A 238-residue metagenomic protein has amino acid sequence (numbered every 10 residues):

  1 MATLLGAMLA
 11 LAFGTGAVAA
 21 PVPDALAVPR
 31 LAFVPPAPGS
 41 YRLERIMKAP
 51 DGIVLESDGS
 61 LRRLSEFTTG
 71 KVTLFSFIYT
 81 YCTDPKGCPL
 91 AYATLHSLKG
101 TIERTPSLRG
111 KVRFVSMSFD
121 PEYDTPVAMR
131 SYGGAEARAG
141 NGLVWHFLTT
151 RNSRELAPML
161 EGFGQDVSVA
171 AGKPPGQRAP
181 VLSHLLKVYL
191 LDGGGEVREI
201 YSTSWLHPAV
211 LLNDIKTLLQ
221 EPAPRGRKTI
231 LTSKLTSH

Functional and structural regions predicted by a protein language model:
M1-D51, L55, S233-H238: N-terminal targeting signals for export/organelle localization
I46, G140-W145, A170-G176: A local structural motif
M47, K71, I78-Y81, K86 (+5 more regions): Sec/Tat-exported extracytoplasmic proteins
M47-A49, F67-L74, R109-F114, D124 (+2 more regions): Extracytoplasmic
L64-T94, F114: Short active-site neighborhood of thiol/selenol oxidoreductases, capturing the structured segment around
L90-M159: Structural microenvironment flanking redox-active thiols in thiol-disulfide oxidoreductases
E161-H238: Thiol-/selenol-based redox modules, centered on thioredoxin-like and closely related oxidoreductase domains
